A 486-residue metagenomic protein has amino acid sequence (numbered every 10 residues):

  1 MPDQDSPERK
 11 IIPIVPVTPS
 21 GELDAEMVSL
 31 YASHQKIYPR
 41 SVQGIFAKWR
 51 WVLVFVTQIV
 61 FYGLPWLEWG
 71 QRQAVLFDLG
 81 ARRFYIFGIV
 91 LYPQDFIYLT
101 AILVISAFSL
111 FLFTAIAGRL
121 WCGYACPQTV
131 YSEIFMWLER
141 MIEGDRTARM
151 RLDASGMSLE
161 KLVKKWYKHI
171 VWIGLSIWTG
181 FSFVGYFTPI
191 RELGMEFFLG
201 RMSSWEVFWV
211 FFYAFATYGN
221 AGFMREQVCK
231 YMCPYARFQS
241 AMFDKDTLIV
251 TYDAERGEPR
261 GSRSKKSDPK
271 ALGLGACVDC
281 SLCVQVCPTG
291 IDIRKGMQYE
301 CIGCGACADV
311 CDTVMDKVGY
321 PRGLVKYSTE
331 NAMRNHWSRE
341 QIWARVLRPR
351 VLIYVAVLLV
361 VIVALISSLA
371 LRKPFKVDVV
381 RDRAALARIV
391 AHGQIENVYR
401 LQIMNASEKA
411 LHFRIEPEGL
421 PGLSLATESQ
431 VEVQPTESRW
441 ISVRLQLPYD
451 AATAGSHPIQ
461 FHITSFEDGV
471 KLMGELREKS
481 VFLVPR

Functional and structural regions predicted by a protein language model:
P2-R260, A308, P321, V325-L359: Membrane-embedded alpha-helical bundles of multi-pass integral membrane proteins
T114-T129, A221-A236, S267-M315: Cysteine-centered iron-sulfur cluster-binding motifs in ferredoxin-type domains/subunits of redox enzymes
V363-A387: Hydrophobic alpha-helical transmembrane segments in integral membrane proteins
Q394-Y399, R439-W440, A454-I459: Short, solvent-exposed loop/turn segments enriched in Ser/Thr/Gly
I403-S407: Asparagine-centered strand-capping/turn motif at beta-strand->loop junctions
E408-G422: Short acidic, flexible loop segments centered on an aromatic residue
L425-D450: Intrinsically disordered, low-complexity Pro/Gly/Ser/Thr-rich segments with frequent PxxP/GP/PP motifs and embedded
L447-R486: Terminal connector regions
